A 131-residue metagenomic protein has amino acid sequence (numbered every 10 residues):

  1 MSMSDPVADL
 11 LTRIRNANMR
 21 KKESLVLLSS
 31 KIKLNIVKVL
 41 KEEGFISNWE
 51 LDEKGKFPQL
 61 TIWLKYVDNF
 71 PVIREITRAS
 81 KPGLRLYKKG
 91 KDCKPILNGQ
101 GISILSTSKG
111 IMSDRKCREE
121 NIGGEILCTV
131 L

Functional and structural regions predicted by a protein language model:
M1-L131: Core subunits and conserved enzymes of cellular information-processing and envelope-translocation systems across
